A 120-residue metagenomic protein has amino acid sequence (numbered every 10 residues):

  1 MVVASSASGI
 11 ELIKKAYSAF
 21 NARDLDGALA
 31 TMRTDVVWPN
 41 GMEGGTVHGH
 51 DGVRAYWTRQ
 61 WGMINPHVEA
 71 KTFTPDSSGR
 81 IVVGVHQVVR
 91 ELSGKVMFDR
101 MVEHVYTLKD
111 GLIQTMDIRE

Functional and structural regions predicted by a protein language model:
M1-D35, L112: Short, low-complexity N-terminal intrinsically disordered segments enriched in polar/charged residues
M1-S8, R54-E120: A beta-strand edge to alpha-helix "cap/lid" segment located at domain peripheries
D26, H50-D51: Residues in well-ordered alpha-helical elements
G27, G44-G45, V96: Flexible, active-site-adjacent loop/turn segments at secondary-structure boundaries
V37-V47, R59-M63: A short gly/proline-enriched turn/hairpin at secondary-structure junctions
